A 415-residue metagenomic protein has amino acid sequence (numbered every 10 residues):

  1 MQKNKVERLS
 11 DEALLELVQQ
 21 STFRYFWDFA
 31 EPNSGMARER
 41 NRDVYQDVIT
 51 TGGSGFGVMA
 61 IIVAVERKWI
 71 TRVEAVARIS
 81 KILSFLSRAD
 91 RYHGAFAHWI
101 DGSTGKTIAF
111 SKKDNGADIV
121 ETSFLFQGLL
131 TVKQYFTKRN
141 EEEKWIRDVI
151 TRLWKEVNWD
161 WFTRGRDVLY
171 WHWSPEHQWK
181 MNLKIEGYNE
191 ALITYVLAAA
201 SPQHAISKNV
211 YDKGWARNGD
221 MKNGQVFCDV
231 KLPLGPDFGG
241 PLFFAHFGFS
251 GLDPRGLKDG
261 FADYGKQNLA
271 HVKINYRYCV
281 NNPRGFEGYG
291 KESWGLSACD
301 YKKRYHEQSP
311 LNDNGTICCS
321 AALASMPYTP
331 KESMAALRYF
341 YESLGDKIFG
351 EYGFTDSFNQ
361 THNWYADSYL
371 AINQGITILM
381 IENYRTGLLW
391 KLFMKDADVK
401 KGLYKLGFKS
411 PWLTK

Functional and structural regions predicted by a protein language model:
M1-K415: Ser/Thr/Asn(+Pro)-rich, low-complexity disordered segments
